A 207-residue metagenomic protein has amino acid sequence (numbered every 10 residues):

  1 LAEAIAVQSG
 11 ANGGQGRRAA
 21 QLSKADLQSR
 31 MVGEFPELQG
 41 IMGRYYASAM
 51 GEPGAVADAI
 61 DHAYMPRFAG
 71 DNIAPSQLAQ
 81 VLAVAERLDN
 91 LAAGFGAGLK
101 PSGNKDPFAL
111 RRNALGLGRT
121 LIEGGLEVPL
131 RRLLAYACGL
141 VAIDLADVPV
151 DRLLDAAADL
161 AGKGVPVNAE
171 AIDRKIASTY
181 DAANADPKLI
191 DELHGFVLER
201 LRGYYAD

Functional and structural regions predicted by a protein language model:
L1-D207: Amphipathic alpha-helical "coupling" segments that flank catalytic cores
